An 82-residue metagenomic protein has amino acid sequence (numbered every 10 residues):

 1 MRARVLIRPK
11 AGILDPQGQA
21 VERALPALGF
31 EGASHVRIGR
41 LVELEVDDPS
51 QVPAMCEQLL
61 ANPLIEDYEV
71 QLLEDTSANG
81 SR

Functional and structural regions predicted by a protein language model:
M1-R82: Non-catalytic terminal accessory/regulatory regions of metabolic enzymes
